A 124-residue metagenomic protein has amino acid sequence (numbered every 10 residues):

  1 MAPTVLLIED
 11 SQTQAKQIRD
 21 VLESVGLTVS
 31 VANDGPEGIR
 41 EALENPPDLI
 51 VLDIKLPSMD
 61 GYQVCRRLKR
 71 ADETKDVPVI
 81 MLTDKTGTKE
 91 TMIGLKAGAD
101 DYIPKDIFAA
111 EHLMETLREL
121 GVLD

Functional and structural regions predicted by a protein language model:
E9: Conserved acidic carboxylate
Q12-S30: Two-component/phosphorelay signaling modules centered on CheY-like receiver
K16-R19, Q63, T86-I107, E111-E115 (+1 more regions): Alpha4 helix (beta4-alpha4-beta5 surface) of REC/receiver domains from two-component response regulators
V25, P47, G61, R70 (+2 more regions): As written
V31, L56-M59, T88, K96: Residue-level signal for the "D+5" position in two-component response regulator receiver
D34-E37, D60-R66: Acidic catalytic/metal-coordinating carboxylates
N45-V51, L56: Active-site beta3 strand of CheY-like receiver
P57, R66, K75, G87: The feature encodes the CheY-like receiver
